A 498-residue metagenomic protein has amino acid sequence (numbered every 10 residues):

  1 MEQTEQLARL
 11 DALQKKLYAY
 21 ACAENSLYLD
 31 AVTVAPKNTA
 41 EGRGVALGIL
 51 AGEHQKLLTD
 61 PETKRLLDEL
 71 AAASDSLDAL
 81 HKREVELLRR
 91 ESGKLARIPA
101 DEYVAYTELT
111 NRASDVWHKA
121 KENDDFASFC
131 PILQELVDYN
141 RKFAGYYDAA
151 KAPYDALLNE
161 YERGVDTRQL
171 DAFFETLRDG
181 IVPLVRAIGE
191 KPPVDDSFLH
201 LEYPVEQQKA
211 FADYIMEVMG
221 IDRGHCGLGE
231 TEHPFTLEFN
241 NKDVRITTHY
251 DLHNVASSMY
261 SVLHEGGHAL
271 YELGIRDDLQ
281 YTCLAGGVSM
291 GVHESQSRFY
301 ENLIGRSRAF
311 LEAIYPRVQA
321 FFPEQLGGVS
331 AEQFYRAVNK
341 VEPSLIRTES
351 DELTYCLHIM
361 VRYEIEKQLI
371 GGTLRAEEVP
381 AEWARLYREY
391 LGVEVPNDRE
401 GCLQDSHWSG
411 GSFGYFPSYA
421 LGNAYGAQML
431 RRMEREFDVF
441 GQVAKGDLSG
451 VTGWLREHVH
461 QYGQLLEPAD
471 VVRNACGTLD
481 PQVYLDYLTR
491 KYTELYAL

Functional and structural regions predicted by a protein language model:
M1-R163, L465-E467, Q482, T489-L498: A well-structured
E2-Q6, C22-N25, N38, G42 (+3 more regions): C-terminal, non-catalytic "cap/extension" segments appended to globular domains
L10, D148, H264, S297 (+3 more regions): Divalent metal-coordination and catalytic microenvironments
G42, E102-A105, I132, P204 (+12 more regions): Secondary-structure capping and boundary motifs in well-ordered enzyme cores
Y106-V255: Contiguous, non-catalytic segments that form substrate-binding/exosite surfaces or channel walls
F174, R178, V205-K209, I215 (+4 more regions): All-alpha helical catalytic cores of prenyl diphosphate-utilizing isoprenoid enzymes
S257-R276, E294-R298: Active-site recognition of the HExxH zinc-binding catalytic motif
G286-G327: Post-HExxH zinc-binding segment in Zn-dependent metallohydrolases
